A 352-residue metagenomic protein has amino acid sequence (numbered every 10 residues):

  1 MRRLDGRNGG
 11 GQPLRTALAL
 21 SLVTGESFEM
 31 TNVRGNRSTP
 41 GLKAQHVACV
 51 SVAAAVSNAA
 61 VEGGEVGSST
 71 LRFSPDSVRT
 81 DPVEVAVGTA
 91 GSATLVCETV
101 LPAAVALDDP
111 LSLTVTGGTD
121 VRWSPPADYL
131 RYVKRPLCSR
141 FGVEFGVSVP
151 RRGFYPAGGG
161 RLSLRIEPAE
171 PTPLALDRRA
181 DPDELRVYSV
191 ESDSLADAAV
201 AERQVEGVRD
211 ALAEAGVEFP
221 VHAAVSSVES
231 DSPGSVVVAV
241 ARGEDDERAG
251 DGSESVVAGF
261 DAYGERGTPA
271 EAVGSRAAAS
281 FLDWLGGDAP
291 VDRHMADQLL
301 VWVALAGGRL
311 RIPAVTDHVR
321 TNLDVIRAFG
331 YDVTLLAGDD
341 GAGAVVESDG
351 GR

Functional and structural regions predicted by a protein language model:
M1-G63: Generic N-terminal targeting/processing segments that precede catalytic cores or assembly contacts
P13-E29, V52-A55, T70, P75-V78 (+6 more regions): Proline/glycine-anchored alpha-helix kink/cap motifs
V47-N58, E62-G64, S69-S148, F154 (+1 more regions): A generic, well-ordered mixed alpha/beta core segment in the N-terminal half of proteins
A60-G64, P110-L111, E144-R152, L212-S230 (+3 more regions): Flexible, glycine/charged-enriched surface loops at secondary-structure junctions
P150-G207: Phosphate/diphosphate-binding glycine-rich loops and adjacent basic-rich segments that engage nucleotide
L162-D183, S235-A258, A262: Short beta-strand elements
R203-A258: Oxyanion-binding "anion nests"
G308-R352: C-terminal functional modules
